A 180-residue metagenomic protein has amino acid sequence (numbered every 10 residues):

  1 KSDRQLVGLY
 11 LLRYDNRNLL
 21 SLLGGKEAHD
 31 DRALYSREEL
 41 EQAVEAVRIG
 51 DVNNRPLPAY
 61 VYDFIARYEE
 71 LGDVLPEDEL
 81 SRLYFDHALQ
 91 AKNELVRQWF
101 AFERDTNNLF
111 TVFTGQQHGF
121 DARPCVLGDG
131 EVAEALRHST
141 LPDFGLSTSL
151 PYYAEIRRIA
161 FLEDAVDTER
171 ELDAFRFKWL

Functional and structural regions predicted by a protein language model:
K1-L180: Extended alpha-helical surfaces
